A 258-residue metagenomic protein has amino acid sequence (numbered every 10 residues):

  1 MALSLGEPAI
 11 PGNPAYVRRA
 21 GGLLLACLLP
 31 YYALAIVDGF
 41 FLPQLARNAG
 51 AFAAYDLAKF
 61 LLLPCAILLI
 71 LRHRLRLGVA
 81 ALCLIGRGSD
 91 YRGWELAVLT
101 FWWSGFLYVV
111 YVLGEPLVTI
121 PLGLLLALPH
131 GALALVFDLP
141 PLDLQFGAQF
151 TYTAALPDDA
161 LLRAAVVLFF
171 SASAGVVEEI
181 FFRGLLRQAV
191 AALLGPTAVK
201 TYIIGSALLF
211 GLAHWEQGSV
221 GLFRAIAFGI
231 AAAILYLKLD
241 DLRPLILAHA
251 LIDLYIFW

Functional and structural regions predicted by a protein language model:
M1-V112, P116, L125, F257-W258: N-terminal, membrane-interfacial amphipathic/helix-forming hydrophobic leader that caps and precedes the first
Y32, D143-W258: Transmembrane helix-loop-helix hairpins at the membrane interface of multi-pass integral membrane proteins
Q44-R47, G86-R87, L126-A127, G131 (+1 more regions): Membrane interface segments of multi-pass transport proteins and intramembrane proteases
A46, R76, D138, G195-P196 (+1 more regions): Residue-level recognition of short, structured coil/turn motifs that connect secondary structure elements
R74-C83, P121-L122, V177-A189: Juxtamembrane/interfacial segments flanking transmembrane helices
D90-G93, A132-A154: Luminal/periplasmic active-site loops of membrane-embedded glycosylation enzymes
G105-L144, V176-F181: Transmembrane alpha-helix/helix-exit interface in multi-pass inner-membrane proteins
